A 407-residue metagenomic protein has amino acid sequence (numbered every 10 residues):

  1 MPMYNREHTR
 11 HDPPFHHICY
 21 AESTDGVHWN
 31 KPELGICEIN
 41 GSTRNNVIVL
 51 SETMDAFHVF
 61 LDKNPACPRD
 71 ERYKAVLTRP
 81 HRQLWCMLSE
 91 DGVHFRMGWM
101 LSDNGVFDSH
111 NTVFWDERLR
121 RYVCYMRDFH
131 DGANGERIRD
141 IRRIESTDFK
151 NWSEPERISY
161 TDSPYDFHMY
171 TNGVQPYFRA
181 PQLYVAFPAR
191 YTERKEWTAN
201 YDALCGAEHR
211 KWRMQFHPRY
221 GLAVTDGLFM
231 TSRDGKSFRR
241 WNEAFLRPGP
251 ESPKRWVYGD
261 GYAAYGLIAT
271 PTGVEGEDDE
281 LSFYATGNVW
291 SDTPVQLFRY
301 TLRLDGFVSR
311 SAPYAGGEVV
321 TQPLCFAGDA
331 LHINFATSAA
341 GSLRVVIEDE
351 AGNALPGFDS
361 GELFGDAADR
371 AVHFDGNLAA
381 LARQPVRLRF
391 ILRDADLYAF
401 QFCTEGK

Functional and structural regions predicted by a protein language model:
M1-K407: Carbohydrate-active catalytic/glycan-binding domains of CAZyme proteins, especially the secreted or lumenal ectodomains
